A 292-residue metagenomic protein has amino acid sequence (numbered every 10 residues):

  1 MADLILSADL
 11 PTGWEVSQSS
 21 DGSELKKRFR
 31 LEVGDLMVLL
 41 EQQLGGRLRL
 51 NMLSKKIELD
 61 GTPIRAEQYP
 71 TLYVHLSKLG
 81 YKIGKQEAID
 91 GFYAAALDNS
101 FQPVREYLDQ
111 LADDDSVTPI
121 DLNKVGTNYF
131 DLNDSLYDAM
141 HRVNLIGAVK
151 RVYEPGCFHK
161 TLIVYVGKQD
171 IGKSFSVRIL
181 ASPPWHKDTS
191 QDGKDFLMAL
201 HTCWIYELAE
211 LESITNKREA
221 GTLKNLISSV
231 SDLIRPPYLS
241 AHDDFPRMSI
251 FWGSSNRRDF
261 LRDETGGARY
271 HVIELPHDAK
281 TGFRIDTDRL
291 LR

Functional and structural regions predicted by a protein language model:
M1-I120, S135-A139: N-terminal nucleic-acid engagement/recognition segments and initiation subdomains in replication, restriction
P11, P63, P70, P119 (+4 more regions): Proline-rich intrinsically disordered, low-complexity coils
W14, T71-V74, N128-D131, Q169-V177 (+2 more regions): Generic detector of short, locally flexible boundary/turn motifs and exposed helical patches
L25-R28, G45-R47, A148-V149, C157-H159 (+1 more regions): Intrinsically disordered, low-complexity sequence elements enriched in Ser/Thr/Gly/Pro
N51, G126, F251-G253: A structural signal for short, well-ordered beta-strand segments
L79, Q86-Q102, E106, F158-T161 (+2 more regions): Feature primarily recognizes SF3-like P-loop helicase cores of small DNA viruses
A95-I205: P-loop NTPase catalytic core of nucleic-acid-dependent motor ATPases
